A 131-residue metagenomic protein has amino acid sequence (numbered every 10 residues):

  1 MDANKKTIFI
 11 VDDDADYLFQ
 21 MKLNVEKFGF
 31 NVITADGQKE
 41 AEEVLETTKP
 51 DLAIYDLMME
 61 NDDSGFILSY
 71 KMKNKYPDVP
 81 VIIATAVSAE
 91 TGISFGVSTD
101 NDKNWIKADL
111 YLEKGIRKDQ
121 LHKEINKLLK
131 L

Functional and structural regions predicted by a protein language model:
M1-F9, K114-L131: Non-catalytic signal-transmission and effector/linker regions of two-component phosphorelay proteins
V11-D12, A35, A53: Conserved sequence signature across two-component system core domains
A15-I33: Two-component/phosphorelay signaling modules centered on CheY-like receiver
T34-E43, S64-G65: Helix N-cap/capping motif at the beta->alpha junctions
E43, F66-P77, V97-D100: Short amphipathic alpha-helix used as the core "switch/output" element in two-component signaling
T48-Y55, M59: Active-site beta3 strand of CheY-like receiver
K49, K75-I82: His-Asp phosphorelay/catalytic-motif detector in bacterial-type signaling
A84-A86: Hydrophobic/aromatic residues positioned on beta-strands within the core alpha/beta folds
